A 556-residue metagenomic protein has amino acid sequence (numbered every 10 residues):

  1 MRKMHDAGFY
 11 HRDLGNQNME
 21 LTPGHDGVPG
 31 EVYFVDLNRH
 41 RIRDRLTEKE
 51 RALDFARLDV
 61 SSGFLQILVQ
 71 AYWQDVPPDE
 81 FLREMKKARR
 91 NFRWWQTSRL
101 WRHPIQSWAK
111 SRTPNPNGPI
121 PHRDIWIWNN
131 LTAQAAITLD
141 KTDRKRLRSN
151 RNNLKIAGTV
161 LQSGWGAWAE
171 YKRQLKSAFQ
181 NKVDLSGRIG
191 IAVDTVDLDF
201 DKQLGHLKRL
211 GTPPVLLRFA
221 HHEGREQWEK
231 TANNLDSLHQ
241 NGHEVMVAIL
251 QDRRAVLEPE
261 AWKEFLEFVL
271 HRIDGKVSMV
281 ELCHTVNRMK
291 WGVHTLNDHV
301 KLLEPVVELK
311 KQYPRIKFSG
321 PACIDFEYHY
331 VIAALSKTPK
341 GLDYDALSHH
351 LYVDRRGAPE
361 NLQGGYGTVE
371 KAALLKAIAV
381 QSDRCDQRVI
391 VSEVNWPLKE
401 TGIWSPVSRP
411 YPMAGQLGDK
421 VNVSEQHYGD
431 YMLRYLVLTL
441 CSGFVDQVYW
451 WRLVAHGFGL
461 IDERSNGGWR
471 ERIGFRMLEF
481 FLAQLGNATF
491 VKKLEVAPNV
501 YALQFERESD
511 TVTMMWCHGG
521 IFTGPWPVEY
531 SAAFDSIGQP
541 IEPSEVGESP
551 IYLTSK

Functional and structural regions predicted by a protein language model:
F9-N16: Catalytic-loop of the protein kinase fold
P29-T97: C-lobe/activation-segment region of protein kinase-like
P119-D140, V277-S278, V394, A414-G459: Substrate-binding cleft of secreted/luminal carbohydrate-active enzymes
S163-G166, K182-G224, N234-S237, E244-M246: Catalytic domains of carbohydrate-active enzymes, especially glycoside hydrolases
L296-Y435, S442-F444: Noncatalytic carbohydrate-binding groove/subsite architecture in carbohydrate-active enzymes
S442-Q447, W451-S509: Glycan-recognition and catalytic regions of carbohydrate-active enzymes
E495-E529, S536: Carbohydrate-binding surface patches
Q539-K556: C-terminal beta-strand-rich structural cap/linker in extracellular carbohydrate-active enzymes
